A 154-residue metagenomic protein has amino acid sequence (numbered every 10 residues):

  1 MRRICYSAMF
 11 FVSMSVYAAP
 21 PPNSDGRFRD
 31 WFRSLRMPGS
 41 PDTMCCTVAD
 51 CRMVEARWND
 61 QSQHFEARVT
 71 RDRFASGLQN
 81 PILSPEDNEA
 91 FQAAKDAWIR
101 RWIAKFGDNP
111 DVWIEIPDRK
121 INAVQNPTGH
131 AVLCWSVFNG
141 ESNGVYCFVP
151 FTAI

Functional and structural regions predicted by a protein language model:
M1-I4: Positively charged n-region of N-terminal signal peptides that target proteins for export
A8, V48-A49, V54, K105 (+2 more regions): General secretory precursor processing signal
S13-S15: N-terminal signal peptide c-region/cleavage motif recognized by signal peptidases
A19-A67, R71-A75: N-terminal secretory signal peptides
P20-N23, A97-V112, R119: Catalytic phosphate/metal-binding cores of nucleic-acid and nucleotide-processing enzymes, i.e., regions that mediate
V54, A75, P81, V112-V132: Long, low-hydrophobicity ectodomains and other hydrophilic envelope-associated domains
D60-S84, N88-A94, W98, W113: Cysteine-centered metal-binding/redox modules
V124-I154: C-terminal partner/receptor-binding element of secreted or periplasmic proteins
